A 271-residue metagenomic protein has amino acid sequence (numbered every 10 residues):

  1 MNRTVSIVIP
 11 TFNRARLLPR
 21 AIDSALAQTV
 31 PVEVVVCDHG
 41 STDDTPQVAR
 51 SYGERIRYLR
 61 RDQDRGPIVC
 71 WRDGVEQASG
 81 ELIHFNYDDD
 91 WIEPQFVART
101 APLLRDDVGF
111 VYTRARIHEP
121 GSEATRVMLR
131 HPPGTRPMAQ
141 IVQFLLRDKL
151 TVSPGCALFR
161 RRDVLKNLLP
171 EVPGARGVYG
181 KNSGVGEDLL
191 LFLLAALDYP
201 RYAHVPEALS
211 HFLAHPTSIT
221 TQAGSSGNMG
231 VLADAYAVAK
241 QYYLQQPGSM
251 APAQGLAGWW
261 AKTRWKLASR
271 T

Functional and structural regions predicted by a protein language model:
M1-S24: N-proximal low-complexity "stem/linker" segments adjacent to membrane-targeting elements
R16-P19, D43-S51, W91, Q95: Acidic helix N-cap motif at the loop->helix transition within catalytic regions of sugar-transfer enzymes
D23-V32: Short, acidic, metal-binding catalytic loop of nucleotide-sugar glycosyltransferases
S24, D38-Q47, Q63, Y87: A conserved acidic beta->alpha catalytic loop
R61-A78: Glycine-rich, basic loop-to-helix element that forms the pyrophosphate-binding segment of sugar-nucleotide handling
I83: Short aromatic/hydrophobic "clamp" motif used to bind/position activated sugar donors
Q95-V127: Conserved donor NDP-sugar-binding/catalytic core segment of glycosyltransferases
G134-S225: Conserved nucleotide-sugar donor-binding catalytic segment
